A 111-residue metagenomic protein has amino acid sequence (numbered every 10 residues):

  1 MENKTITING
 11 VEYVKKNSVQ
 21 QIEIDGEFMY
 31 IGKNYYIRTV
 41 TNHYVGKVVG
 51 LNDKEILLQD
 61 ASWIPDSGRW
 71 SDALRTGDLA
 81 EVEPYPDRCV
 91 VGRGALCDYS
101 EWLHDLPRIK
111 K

Functional and structural regions predicted by a protein language model:
K4-V11, K16-K111: Conserved RNA-binding domains used in RNP assembly and mRNA/RNA metabolism
